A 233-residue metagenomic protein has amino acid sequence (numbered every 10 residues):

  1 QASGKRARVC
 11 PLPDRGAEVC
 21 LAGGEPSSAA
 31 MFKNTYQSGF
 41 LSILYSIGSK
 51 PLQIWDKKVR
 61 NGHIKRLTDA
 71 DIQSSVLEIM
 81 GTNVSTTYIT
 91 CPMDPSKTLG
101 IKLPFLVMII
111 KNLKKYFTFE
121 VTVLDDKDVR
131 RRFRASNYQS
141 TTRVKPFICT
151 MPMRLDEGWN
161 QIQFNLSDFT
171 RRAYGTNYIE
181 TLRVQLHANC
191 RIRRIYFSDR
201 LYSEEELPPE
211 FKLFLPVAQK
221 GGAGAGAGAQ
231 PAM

Functional and structural regions predicted by a protein language model:
Q1-G23: Intrinsically disordered, low-complexity basic segments at termini and long loops, enriched in Pro/Gly and/or Arg/Ser
G16-M233: Beta-rich carbohydrate-recognition modules and glycan-binding surfaces
